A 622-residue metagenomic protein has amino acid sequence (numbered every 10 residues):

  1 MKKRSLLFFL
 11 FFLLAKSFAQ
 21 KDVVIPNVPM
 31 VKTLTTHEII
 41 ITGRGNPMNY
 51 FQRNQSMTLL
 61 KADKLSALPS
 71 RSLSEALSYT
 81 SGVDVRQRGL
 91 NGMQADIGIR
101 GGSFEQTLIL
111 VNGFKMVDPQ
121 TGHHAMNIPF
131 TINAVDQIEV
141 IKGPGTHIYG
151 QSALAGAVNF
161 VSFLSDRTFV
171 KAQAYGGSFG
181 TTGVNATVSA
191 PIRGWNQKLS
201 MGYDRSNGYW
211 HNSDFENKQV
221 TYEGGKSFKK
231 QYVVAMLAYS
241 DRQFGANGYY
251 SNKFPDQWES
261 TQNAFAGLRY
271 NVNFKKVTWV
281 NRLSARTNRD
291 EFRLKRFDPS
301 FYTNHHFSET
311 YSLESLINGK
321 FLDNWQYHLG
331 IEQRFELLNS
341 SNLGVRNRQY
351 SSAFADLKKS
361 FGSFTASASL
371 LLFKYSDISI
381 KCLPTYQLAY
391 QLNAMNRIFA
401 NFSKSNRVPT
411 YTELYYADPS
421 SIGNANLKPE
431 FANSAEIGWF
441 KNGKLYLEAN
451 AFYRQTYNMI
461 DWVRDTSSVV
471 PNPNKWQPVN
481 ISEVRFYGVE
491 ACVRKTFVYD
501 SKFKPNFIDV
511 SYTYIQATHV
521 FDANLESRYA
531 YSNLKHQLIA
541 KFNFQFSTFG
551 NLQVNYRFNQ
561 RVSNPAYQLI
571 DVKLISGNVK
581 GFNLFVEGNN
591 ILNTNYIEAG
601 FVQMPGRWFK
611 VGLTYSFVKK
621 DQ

Functional and structural regions predicted by a protein language model:
A19, S189, G225-F228, A389 (+4 more regions): Conserved C-terminal beta-signal and adjacent last beta-strands/turns of outer-membrane beta-barrel proteins
K21, S206-N217, K230-T310: Flexible loop and strand-edge segments within Gram-negative outer membrane beta-barrel domains
T35-S66, D96: N-terminal periplasmic "start-of-domain" segments of outer-membrane beta-barrel proteins
S74, S78-F114: Extracytoplasmic beta-strand/coil segments of soluble accessory domains associated with Gram-negative outer-membrane
K115-K142, F160-F163: Short acidic/polar hinge/loop motifs at secondary-structure boundaries that mediate gating or recognition
G156-A157, V161-A190, S200-M201, S206-S213: Short strand-turn segments of transmembrane beta-barrel domains in outer membranes, especially the first one or two
Y250-N273, R397, K404-Y457, D465-F497 (+2 more regions): Outer-membrane beta-barrel signature, preferentially recognizing the C-terminal barrel domain of Gram-negative
D323, Y327-H328, S360, Y453-Q455 (+1 more regions): Gram-negative outer-membrane beta-barrel transporters
